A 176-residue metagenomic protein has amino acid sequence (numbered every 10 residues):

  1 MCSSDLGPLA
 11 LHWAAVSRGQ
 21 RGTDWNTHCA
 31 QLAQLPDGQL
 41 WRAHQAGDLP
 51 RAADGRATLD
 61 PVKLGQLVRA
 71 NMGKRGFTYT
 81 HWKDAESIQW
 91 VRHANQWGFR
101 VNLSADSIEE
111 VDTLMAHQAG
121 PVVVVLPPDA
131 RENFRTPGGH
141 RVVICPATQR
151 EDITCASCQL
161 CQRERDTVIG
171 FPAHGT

Functional and structural regions predicted by a protein language model:
L6-A10: Interdomain linker/hinge connecting the two RecA-like lobes of the SF2 helicase core
A14-T27, G170-T176: Short cysteine/histidine-rich metal-coordination sites, predominantly Zn2+-binding motifs
G22-Q149: Conserved AdoMet/S-adenosylmethionine-binding subsite of the radical SAM
F134-T176: C-terminal accessory extensions appended to soluble enzyme cores
